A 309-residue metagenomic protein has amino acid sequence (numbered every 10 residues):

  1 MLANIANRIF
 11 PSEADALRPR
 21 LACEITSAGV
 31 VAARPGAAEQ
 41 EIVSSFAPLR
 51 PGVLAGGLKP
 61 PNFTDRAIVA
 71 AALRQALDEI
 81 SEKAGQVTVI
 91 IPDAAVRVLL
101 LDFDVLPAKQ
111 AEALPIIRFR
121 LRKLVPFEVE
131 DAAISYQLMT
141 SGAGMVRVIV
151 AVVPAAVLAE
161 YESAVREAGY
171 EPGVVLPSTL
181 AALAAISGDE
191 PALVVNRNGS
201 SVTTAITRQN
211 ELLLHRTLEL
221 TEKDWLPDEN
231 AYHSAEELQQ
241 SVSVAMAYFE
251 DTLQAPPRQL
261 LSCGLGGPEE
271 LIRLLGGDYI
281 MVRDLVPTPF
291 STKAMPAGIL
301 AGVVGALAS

Functional and structural regions predicted by a protein language model:
M1-S309: Hydrophobic/aromatic-enriched cytosolic interaction surfaces used to assemble or bind macromolecules
